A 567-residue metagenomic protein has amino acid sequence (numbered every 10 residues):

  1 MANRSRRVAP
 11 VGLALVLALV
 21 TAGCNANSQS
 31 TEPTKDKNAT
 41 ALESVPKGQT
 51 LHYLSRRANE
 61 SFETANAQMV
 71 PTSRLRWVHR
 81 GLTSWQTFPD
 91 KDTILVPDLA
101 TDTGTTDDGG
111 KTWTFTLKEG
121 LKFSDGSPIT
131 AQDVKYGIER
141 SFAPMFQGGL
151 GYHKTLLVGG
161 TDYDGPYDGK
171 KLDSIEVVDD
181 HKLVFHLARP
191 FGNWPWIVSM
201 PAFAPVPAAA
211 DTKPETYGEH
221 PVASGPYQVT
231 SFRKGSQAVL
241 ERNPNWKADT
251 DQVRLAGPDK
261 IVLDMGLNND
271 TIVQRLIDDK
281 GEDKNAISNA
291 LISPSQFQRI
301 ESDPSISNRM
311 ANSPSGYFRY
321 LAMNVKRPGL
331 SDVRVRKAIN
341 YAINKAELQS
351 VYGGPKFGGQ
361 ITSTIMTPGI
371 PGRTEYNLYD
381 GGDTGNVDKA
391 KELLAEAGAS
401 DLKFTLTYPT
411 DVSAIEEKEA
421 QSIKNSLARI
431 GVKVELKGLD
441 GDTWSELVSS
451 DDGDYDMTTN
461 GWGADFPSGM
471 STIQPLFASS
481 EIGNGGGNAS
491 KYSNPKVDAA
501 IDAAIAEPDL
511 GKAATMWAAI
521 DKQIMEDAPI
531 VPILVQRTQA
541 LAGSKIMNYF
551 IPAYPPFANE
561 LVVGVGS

Functional and structural regions predicted by a protein language model:
H52-D108, V222: N-terminal lobe/hinge region of extracytoplasmic solute-binding protein
T87-F88, H181, H186-L255, K260: Gly/Pro-rich hinge or "lid" segments in bacterial periplasmic/extracellular proteins
T116, D133-K135, A143-P207, R233: Surface-exposed binding/hinge segments that line and control ligand-binding clefts or catalytic entry sites
G148, T230-E241, V262-R327: Extracellular/periplasmic solute-recognition and catalytic clefts
I175-E176, K433-W444, Q474-S544, S567: Extracytoplasmic/peripheral linker and loop segments enriched in polar/acidic and small residues with frequent Thr/Pro
K326-I370, I415, I524-P529: Periplasmic-binding protein-like
K356-E396, D411-E417: Structural transition elements
A540-S567: Long beta-strand-rich cores associated with HINT superfamily self-processing modules
